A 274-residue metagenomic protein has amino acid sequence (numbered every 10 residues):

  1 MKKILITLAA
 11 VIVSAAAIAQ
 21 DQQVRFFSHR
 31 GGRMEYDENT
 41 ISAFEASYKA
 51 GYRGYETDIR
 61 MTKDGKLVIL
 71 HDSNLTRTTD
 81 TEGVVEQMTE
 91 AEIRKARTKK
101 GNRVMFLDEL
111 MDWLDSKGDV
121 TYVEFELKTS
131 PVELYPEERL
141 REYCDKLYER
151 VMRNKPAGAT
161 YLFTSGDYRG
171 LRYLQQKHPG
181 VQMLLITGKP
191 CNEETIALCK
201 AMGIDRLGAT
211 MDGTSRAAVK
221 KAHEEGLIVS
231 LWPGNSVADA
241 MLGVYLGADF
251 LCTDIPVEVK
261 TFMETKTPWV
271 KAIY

Functional and structural regions predicted by a protein language model:
M1-I4: Positively charged n-region of N-terminal signal peptides that target proteins for export
A9-I18: Hydrophobic h-region of N-terminal signal peptides that target proteins for export in Gram-negative bacteria
Q20-M34, N102: Long, acidic (Asp/Glu-rich), low-complexity accessory segments flanking structured domains
H29, S47, D58, I93 (+7 more regions): Conserved, mostly hydrophobic/aromatic
A43-M61, C199-L207: Catalytic domains of carbohydrate-active enzymes, especially glycoside hydrolases
G54-E56, I69, E124, G208 (+2 more regions): Conserved beta-strand positions in the central sheet of alpha/beta enzyme cores
H71-Q182, M202-D205, A209, E225: Metal-dependent phosphodiesterase/phospholipase catalytic core, i.e., the His/Asp/Glu-rich active-site region
K95, Q182-Y274: C-terminal active-site rim and adjoining tail of enzyme catalytic domains
